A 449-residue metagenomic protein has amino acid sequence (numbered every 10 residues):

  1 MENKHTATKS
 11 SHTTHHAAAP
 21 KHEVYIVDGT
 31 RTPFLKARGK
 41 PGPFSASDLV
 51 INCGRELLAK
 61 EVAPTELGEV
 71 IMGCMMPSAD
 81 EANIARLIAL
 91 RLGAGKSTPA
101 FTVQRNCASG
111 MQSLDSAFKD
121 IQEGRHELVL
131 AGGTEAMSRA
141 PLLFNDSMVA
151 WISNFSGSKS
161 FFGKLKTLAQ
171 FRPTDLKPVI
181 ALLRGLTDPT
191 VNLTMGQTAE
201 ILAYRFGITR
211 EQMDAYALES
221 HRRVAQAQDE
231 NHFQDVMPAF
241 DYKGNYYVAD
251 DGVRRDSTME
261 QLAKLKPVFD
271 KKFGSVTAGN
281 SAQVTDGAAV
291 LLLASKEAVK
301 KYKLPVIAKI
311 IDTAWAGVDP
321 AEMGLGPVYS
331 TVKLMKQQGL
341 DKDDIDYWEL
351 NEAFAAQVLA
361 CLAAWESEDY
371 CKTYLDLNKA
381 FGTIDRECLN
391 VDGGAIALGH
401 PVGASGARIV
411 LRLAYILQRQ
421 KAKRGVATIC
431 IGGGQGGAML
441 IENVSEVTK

Functional and structural regions predicted by a protein language model:
S11-F44, P173-G185, E260-L325, Y329 (+4 more regions): Condensing-enzyme catalytic core mediating Claisen C-C bond formation in acyl metabolism
H15-A17, H22, T30-T32, P43-S47 (+4 more regions): N-terminal extracellular/periplasmic Venus flytrap/periplasmic-binding protein-like
G42-V129, G133-S160, M237-A249, D344-W365: Conserved beta-ketoacyl condensing-enzyme motif
A46-E61, I84-I88, S113-S116, M195-L202 (+6 more regions): Short, well-ordered amphipathic alpha-helical segments that serve as non-catalytic structural scaffolds within diverse
C74-V129, R139, T174-L176, T190-T194 (+4 more regions): Conserved catalytic cysteine-centered active-site region of acyl-thioester-dependent Claisen-condensing enzymes
Q104-E135, L143, A203-H232, V290-E297 (+3 more regions): Active-site-proximal alpha-helical scaffold in enzymes
L128-I201: Flexible glycine-/small-residue-enriched beta->alpha junction loops that bind anionic phosphate/pyrophosphate groups
Q197-E200, K243, I311, V318-A397: Active-site pocket-lining segment
